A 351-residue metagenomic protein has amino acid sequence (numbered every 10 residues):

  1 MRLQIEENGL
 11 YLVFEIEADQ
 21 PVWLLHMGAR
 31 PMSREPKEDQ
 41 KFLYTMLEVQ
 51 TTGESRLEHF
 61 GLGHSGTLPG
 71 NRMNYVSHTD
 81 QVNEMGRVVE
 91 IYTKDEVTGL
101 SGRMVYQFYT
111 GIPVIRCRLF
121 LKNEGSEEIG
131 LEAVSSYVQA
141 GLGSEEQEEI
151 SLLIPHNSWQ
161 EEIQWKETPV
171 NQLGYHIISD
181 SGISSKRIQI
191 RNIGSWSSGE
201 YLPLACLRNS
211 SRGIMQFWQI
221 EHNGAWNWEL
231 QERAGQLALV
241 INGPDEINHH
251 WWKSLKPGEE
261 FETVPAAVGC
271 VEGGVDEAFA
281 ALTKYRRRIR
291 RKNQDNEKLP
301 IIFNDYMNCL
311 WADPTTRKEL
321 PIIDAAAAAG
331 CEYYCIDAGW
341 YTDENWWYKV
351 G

Functional and structural regions predicted by a protein language model:
M1-R233: Polysaccharide-binding surfaces and accessory modules of carbohydrate-active proteins
G9, L119, G258-E259, F303 (+2 more regions): Conserved, mostly hydrophobic/aromatic
F108, G235, Y348-G351: Acidic/aromatic-lined carbohydrate-recognition and catalytic surfaces of CAZymes acting on diverse glycans
R118, E128, E260-P265, P300 (+1 more regions): Beta-sheet entry/capping signal
L237-H249: Short, structured beta-strand/loop micro-motifs enriched in basic residues and often containing a Trp
K253-E272: Short Pro-Gly-centered flexible turn/kink motifs
G269-P300: Terminal connector regions
K298-G351: Aromatic-lined carbohydrate-binding/catalytic grooves of carbohydrate-active enzymes
